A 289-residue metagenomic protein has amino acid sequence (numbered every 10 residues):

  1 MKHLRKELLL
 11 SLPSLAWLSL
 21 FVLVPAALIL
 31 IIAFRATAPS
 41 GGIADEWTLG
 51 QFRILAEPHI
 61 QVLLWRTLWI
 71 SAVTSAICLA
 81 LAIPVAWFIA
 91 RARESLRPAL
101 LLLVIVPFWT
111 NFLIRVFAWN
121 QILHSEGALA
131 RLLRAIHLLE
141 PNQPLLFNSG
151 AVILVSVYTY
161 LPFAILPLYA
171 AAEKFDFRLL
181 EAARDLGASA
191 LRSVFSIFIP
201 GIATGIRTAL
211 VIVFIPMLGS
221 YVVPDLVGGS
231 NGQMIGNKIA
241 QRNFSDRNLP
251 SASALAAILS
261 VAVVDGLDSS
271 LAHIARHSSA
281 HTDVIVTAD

Functional and structural regions predicted by a protein language model:
M1-L28, P98, L102, S260: N-terminal signal-anchor/first transmembrane alpha helix
K2-K6, A38, F52-H59, D225-S260: Interhelical loop and adjacent transmembrane-helix boundary motif in polytopic membrane transport permeases
K6-S11, V85-W119, L180-E181, V194-I199 (+1 more regions): Cytoplasmic-entry segments and transmembrane alpha-helices of multi-pass inner-membrane transporters
L12-V24, A76, L102, V106 (+3 more regions): Transmembrane alpha-helices
V22-I60, I122-G127, G229-S230: Short membrane-interfacial helix/loop motifs at transmembrane-helix boundaries
A27-I32, A38, I114-V116, A164 (+1 more regions): Non-cytoplasmic
L49, V116-V157, L191, V227-N231: Membrane-interfacial helix termini and adjacent extracytoplasmic/periplasmic loops of multi-pass transporters
P58-R91, V157: Transmembrane alpha-helix signature in integral membrane proteins
